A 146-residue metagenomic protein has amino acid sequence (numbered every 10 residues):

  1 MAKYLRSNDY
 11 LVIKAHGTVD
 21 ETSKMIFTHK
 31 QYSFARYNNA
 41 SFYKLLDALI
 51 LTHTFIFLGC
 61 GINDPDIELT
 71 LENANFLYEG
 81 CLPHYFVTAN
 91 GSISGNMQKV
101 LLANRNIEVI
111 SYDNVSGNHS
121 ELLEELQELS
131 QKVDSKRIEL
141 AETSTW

Functional and structural regions predicted by a protein language model:
M1-D9, D20-S23, Y43-W146: SIR2/sirtuin-family catalytic core signature
D9-Y32: Active-site-proximal helix-loop elements at catalytic-domain edges
F27, Q31-K44: Active-site glycine-rich loop that binds ribose-phosphate moieties when present
